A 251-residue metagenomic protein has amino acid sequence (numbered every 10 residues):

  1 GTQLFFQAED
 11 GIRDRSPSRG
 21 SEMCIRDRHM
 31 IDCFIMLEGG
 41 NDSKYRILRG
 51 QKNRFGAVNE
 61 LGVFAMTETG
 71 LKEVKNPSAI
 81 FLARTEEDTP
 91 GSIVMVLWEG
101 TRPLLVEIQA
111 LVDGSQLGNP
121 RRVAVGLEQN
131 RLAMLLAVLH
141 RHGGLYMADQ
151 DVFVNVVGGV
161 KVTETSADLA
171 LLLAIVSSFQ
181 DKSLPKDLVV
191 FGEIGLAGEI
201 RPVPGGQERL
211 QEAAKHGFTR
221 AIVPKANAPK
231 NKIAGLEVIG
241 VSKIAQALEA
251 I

Functional and structural regions predicted by a protein language model:
G1-G20, I25, E193: Single conserved hydrophobic/aromatic residue that forms the stacking wall/gate of nucleotide- or nucleobase-binding
R19-E22, R26-W98, R102-I251: Peripheral, non-AAA+ core regions of ATP-driven protein-machinery
